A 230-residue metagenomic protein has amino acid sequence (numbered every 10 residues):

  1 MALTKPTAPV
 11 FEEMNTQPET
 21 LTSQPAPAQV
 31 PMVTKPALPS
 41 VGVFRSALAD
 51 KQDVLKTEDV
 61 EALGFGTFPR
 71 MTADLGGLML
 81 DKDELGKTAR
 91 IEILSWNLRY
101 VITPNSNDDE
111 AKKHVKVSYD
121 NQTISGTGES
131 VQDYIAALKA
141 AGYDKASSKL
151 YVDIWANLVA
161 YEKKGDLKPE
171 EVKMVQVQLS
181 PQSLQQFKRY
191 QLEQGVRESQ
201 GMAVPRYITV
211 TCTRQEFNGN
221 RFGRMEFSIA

Functional and structural regions predicted by a protein language model:
A2-L167, F217-I229: OB-fold ssDNA-binding interfaces and closely related basic DNA-contact patches used across DNA replication/repair
I154-Q194: Short acidic, glycine/tyrosine-flanked loop/strand segments centered on an H-E-D-like triad
L184, Q215-F217: Short Gly/Pro-enriched loop/turn and capping motifs at secondary-structure junctions
F187-T209: Short nucleic-acid-contacting surface segments enriched for D/E, G, S/T with interspersed K/R
